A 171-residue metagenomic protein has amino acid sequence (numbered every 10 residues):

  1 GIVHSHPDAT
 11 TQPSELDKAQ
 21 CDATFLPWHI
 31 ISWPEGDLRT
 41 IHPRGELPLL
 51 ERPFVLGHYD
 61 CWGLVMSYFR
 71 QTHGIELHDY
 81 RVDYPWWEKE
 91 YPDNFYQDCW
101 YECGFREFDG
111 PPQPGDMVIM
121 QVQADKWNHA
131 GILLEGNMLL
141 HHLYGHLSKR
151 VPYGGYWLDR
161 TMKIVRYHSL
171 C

Functional and structural regions predicted by a protein language model:
G1-D17, C21: Short HxH-centered metal-ligating active-site micro-motif
V3, H29-I31, L140: Hydrophobic/aromatic beta-strand patches that form the interior of the parallel beta-sheet core in alpha/beta enzyme
A23-L47: Divalent-metal-activated hydrolytic enzyme cores
L50-V55: Second-shell loop/turn segments in exported
L56-T72: Active-site nucleophilic cysteine motif
G74-W86: Short acidic alpha-helical/loop segments enriched in Asp/Glu that coordinate divalent cations
Y84-S148: ...with weaker cross-activation on analogous glycine-rich loops/strands in unrelated enzymes
V151-C171: Glycine- and charge-enriched low-complexity intrinsically disordered segments
